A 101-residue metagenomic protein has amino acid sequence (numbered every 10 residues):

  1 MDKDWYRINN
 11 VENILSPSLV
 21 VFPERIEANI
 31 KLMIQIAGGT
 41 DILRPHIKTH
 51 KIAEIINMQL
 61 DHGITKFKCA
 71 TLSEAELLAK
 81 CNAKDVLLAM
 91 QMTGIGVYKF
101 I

Functional and structural regions predicted by a protein language model:
D2-V21: Generic N-terminal amphipathic, Lys/Arg-enriched alpha-helix
D2-Y6, R25-I55: N-terminal glycine-rich anion-binding loops that anchor highly charged ligand groups
V11, V20-V21, I42, V86 (+1 more regions): Extended aliphatic helical segments
E12-L15, I36-A37, I55-I56, C81-A83: A generic short-segment signal for beta-strand/edge and adjacent turn/coil regions
L15-S16, D41, L60-D61: Short, basic, glycine/proline-bearing loop/turn elements
H46-I101: Active-site-proximal beta-alpha core segment in soluble small-molecule metabolic enzymes
